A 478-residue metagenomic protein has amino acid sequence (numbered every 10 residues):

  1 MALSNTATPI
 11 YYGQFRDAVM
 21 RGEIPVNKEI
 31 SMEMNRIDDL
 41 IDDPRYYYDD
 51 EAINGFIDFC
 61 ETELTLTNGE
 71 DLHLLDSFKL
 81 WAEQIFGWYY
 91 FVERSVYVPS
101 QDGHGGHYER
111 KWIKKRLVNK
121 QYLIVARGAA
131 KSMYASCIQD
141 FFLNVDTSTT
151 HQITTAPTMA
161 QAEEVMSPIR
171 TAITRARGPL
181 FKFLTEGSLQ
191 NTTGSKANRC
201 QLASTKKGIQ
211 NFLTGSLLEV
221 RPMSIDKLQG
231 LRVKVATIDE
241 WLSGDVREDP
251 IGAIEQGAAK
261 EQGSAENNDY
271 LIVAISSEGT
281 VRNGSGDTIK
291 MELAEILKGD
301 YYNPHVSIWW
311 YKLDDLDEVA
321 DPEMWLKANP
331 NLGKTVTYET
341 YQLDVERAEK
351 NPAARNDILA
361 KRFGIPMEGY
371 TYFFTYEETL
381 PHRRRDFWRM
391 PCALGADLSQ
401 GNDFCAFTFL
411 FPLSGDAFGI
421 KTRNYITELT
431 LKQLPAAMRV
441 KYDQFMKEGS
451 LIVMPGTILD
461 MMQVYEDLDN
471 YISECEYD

Functional and structural regions predicted by a protein language model:
A2-A396, N470-E476: Phosphate/NTP-binding elements of NTP-utilizing enzymes
F212, F411-D478: Nucleic-acid-processing active sites and adjacent nucleic-acid-binding tracks, predominantly divalent metal-dependent
W388-L413, A417-G419: Gly/Thr-rich phosphate-binding beta-strand-loop-beta motif of the actin/hexokinase/Hsp70
